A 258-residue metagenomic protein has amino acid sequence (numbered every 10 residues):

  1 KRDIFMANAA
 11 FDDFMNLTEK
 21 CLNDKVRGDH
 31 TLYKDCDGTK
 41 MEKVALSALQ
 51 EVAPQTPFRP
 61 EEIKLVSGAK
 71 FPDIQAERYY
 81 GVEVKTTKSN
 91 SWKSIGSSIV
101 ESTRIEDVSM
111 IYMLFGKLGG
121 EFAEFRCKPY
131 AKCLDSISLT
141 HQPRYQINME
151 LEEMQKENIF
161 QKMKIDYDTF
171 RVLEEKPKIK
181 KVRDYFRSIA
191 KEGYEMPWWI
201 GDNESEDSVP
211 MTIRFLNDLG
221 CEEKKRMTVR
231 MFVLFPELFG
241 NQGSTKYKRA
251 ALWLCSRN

Functional and structural regions predicted by a protein language model:
R2-R59: Acidic-basic catalytic patches of nuclease active cores, encompassing PD-(D/E)XK and other metal-cofactor nuclease
G28-T39, K64, A69, V100-T103: Short, charged/polar micro-motifs that form catalytic or ligand-binding hotspots
Q50, E77, G116-L118: A generic structural motif
R59-Q75: Active-site metal-binding core of divalent-cation-utilizing nuclease and nuclease-like domains
F71, Y79, V108-Y112: Extracellular structured ligand-interaction cores
I74-A76, Y80-K88: Conserved catalytic cores of phosphodiester-cleaving nucleases, focusing on short active-site segments
K88-S138: Catalytic cores of nucleic-acid endonucleases
I137-N258: Long, charge-rich C-terminal accessory regions
